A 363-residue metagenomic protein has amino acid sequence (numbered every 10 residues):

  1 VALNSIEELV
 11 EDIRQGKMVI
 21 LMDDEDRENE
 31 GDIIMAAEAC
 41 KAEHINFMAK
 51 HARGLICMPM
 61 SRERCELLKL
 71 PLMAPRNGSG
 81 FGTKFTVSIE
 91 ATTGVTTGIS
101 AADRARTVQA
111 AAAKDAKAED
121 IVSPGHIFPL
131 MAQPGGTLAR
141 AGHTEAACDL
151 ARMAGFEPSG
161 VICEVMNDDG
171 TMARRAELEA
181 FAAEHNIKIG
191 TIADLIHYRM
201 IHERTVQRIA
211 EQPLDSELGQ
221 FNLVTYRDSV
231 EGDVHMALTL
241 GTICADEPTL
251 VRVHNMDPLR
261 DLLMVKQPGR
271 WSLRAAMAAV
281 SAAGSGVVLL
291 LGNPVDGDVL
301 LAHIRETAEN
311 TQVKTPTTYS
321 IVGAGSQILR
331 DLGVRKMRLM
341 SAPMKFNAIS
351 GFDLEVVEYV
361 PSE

Functional and structural regions predicted by a protein language model:
V1-E363: Catalytic domains of riboflavin
